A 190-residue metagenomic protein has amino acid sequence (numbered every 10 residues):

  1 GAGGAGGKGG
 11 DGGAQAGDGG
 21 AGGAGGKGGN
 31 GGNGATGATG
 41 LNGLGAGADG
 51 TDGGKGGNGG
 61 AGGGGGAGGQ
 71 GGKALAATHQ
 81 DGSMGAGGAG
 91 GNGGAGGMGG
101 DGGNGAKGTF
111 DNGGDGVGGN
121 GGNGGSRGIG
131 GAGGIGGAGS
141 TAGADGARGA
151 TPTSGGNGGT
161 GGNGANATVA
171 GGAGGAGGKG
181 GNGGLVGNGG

Functional and structural regions predicted by a protein language model:
G1-G190: Collagen triple-helix signature
